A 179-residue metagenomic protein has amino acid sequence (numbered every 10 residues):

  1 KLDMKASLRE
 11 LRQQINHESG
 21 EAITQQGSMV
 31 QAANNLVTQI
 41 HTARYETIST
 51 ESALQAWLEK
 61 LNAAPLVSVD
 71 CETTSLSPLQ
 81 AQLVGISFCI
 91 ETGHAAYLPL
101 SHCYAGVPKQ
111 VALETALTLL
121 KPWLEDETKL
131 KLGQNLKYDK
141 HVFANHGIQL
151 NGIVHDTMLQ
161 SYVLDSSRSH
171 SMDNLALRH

Functional and structural regions predicted by a protein language model:
K1-I86, L100-A105, K109-W123: Long, highly charged low-complexity segments
A81-H179: Active-site-proximal helix-loop-helix substrate-binding element of RNase H-like nuclease domains
